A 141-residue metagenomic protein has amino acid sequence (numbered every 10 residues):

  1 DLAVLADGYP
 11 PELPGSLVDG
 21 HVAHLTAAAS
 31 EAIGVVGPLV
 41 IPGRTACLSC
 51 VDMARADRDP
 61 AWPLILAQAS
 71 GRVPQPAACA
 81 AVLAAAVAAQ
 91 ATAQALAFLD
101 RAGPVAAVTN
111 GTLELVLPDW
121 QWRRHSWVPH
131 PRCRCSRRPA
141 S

Functional and structural regions predicted by a protein language model:
D1-S141: Glycine-rich phosphate/adenylate-binding loop
